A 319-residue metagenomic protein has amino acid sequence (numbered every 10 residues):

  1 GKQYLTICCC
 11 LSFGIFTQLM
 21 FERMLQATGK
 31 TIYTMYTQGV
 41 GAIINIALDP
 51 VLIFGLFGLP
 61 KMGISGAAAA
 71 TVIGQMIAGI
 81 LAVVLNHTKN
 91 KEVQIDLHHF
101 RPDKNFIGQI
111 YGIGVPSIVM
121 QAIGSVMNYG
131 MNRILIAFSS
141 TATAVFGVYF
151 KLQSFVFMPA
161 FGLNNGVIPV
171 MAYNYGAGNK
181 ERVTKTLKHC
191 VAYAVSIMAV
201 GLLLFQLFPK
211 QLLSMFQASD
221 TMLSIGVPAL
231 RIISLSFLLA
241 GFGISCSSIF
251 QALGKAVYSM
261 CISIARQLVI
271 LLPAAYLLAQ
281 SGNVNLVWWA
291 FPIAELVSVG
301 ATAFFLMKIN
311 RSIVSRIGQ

Functional and structural regions predicted by a protein language model:
G1-F13, P60-V115, M171-S236, L277-Q319: Short alpha-helical transmembrane segments in multi-pass integral membrane proteins
I7, G41, G74-A78, A82 (+2 more regions): Transmembrane helical elements of multi-pass membrane transporters/channels
I7-Q26, T34-A42, A67-A82, F161-N164 (+3 more regions): Short runs within selected transmembrane alpha-helices of multi-pass transporters and secretion channels
I15-T34, V145-L203, L207-P209, A240-I262: Small-residue-rich hydrophobic transmembrane alpha-helices
R23, P50, F54, T71 (+11 more regions): Transmembrane alpha-helix boundary and packing residues in multipass membrane permease domains and related
K30-T31, S139, S219, K255-A256 (+1 more regions): Short loop-to-helix capping motifs
I46, G112-I113, F155-V156, N165 (+3 more regions): Hydrophobic alpha-helical transmembrane segments of integral membrane proteins, especially lipid-exposed positions
V51-M62, A122-Y149, F155, Y173 (+2 more regions): Helix-terminus/linker motif at the lipid-water interface of multi-pass membrane proteins
